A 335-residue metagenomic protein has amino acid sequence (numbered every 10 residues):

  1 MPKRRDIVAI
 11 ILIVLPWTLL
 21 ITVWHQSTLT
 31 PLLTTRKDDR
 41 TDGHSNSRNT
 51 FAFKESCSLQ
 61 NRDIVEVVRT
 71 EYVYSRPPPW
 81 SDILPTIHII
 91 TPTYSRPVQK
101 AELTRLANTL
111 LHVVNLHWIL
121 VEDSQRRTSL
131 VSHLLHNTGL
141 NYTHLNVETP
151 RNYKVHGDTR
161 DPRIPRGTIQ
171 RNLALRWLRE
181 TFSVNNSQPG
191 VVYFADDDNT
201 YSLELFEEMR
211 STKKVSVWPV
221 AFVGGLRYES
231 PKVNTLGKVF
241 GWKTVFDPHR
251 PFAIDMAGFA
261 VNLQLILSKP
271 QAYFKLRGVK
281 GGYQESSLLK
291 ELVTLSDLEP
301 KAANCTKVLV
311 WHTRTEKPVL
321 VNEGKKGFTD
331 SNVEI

Functional and structural regions predicted by a protein language model:
M1-K54, S58-L59, I64-V68, P248 (+1 more regions): C-terminal catalytic/acceptor-binding lobe
V14-L15, A52, D63, H88 (+6 more regions): Acidic, Ser/Thr-rich intrinsically disordered and amphipathic helical segments
Y74-I83, A107-T109: Short boundary motifs at domain starts and secondary-structure transition points
D82, H88-R96, V121-D123: A conserved hydrophobic helix/loop-capping motif in glycosyltransferases and polysaccharide synthases
P85-I87, L110-I119, L140-T143: Short loop->beta transition adjacent to catalytic acidic/histidine clusters or analogous donor-positioning motifs
R96-V114, R126-L134: Short, well-formed alpha-helical segments that are part of the catalytic scaffolds of diverse glycosyltransferases
D123-G190: Active-site-proximal specificity loops/subdomain of glycosyltransferases
P162, E180-Q188, Y193-A195, N199-Y283 (+2 more regions): Conserved catalytic core of nucleotide-sugar-dependent glycosyltransferases
